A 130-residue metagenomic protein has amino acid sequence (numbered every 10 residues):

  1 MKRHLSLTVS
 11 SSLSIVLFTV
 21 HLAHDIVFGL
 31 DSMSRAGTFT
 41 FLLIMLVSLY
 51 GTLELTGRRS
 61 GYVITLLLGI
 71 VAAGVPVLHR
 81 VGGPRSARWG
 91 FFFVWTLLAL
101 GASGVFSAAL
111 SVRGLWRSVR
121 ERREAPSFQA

Functional and structural regions predicted by a protein language model:
M1-S14, S60-L68: Interfacial segments of alpha-helical transmembrane regions
R3-V9, T52-L53, A102-P126: Membrane-water interface at the C-terminal end of transmembrane alpha helices
S6-T38: Hydrophobic transmembrane helix segments
S14-A23, L68-R80: Aromatic-anchored segments of alpha-helical transmembrane domains
L30-T40, A87-A99: Non-cytosolic membrane-interface motifs at loop->transmembrane helix junctions
L43-G51: Hydrophobic, membrane-inserted alpha-helices
G51-G74: Loop-to-transmembrane helix junctions at the membrane interface
V63, V77-T96: Membrane-helix boundary connector in multi-pass membrane proteins
